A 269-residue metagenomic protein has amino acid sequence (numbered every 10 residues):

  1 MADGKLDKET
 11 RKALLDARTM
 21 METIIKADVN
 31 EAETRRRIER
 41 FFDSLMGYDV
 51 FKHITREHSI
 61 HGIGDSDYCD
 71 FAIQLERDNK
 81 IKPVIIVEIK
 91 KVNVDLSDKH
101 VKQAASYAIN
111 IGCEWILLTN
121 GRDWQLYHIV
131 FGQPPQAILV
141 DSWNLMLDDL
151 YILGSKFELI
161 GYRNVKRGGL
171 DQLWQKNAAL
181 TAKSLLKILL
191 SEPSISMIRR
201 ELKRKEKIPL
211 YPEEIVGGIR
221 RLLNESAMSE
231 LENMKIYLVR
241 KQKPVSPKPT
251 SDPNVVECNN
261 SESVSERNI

Functional and structural regions predicted by a protein language model:
M1-W115, L126-I269: A short, conserved, highly charged catalytic patch centered on acidic carboxylates
